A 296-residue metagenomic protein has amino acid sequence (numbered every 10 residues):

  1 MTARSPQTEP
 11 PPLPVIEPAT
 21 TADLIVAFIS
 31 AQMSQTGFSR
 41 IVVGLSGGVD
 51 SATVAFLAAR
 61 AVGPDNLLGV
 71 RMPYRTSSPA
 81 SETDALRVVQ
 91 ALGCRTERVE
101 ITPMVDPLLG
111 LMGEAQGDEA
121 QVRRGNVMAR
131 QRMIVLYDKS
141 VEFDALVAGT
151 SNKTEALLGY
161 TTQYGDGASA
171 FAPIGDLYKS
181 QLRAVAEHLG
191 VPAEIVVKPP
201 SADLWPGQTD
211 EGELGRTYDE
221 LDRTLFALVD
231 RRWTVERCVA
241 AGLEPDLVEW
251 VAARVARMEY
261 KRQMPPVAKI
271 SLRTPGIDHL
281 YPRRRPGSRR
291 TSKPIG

Functional and structural regions predicted by a protein language model:
M1-V43, T53, L57-R60, P64-R71 (+2 more regions): ATP/NTP-dependent adenylation/nucleotidyl-transfer catalytic domains that generate, transfer, or process NMP-activated
G48: Conserved G/P- and acidic residue-centered "switch" motifs that form tight phosphate/ATP-binding loops in soluble
